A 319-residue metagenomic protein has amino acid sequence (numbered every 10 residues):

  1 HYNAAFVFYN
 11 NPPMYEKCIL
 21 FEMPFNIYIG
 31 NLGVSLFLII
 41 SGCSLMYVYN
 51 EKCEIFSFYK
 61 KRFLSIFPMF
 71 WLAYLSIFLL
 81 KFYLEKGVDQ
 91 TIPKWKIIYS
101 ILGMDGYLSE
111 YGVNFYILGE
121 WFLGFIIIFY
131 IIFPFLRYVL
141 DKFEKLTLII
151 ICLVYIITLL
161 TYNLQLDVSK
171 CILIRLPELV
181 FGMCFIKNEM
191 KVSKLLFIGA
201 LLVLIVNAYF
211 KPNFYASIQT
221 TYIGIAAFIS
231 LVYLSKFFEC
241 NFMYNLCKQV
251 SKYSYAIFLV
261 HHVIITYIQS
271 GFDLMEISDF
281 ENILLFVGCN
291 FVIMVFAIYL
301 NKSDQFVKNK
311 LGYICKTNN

Functional and structural regions predicted by a protein language model:
H1-Y9: Alpha-helical transmembrane segments of multi-pass membrane proteins
N3, N31-S35, N114-I127, V168-V180 (+1 more regions): Membrane-interface micro-motifs in multi-pass membrane enzymes
F6, P13-F25, I40, Y59-K60 (+3 more regions): Membrane-interface helix-loop-helix regions
N31-R62, L72-D89, I264, I268-Q269 (+2 more regions): Juxtamembrane transmembrane-helix termini
W71, L75-L79, Y83, I127 (+8 more regions): Generic alpha-helical transmembrane segments of integral inner-membrane proteins, especially permease/transport modules
I127-Y155, M183-G199: Solvent-exposed interhelical
I157-M183, K187-A256, H262-C289: Alpha-helical transmembrane segments and terminal signal-anchor/GPI-anchor hydrophobic tails, characterized by long
D304-N319: Membrane-proximal cytoplasmic C-terminal regulatory module of class A 7TM GPCRs
